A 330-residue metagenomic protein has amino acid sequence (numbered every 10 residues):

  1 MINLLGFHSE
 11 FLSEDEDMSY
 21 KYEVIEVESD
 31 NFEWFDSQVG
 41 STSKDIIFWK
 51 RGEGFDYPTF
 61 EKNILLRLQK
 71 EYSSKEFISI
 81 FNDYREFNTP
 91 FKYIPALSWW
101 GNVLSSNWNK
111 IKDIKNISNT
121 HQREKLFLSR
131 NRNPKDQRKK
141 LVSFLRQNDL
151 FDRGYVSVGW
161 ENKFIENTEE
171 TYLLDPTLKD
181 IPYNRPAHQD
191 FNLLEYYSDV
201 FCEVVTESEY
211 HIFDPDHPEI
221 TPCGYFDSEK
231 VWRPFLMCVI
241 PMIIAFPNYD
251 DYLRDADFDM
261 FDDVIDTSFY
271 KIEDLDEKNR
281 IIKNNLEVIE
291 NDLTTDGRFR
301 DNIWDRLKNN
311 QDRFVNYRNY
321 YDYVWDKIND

Functional and structural regions predicted by a protein language model:
M1-V204, H211-D330: Pol beta-like nucleotidyltransferase catalytic core
